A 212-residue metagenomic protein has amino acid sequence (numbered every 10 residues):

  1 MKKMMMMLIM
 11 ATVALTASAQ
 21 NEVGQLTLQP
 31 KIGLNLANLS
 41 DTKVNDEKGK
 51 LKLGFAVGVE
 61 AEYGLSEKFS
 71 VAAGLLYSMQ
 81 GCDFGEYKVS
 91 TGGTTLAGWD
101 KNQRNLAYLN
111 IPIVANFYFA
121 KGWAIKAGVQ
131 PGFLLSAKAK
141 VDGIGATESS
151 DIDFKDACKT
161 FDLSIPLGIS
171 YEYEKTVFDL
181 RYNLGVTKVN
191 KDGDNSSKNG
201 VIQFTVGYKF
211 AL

Functional and structural regions predicted by a protein language model:
M1-L26, K31, V206-L212: Bacterial Sec-dependent N-terminal signal peptides
N21-V23, S66, A120, E174-T176 (+1 more regions): Outer-membrane beta-barrel channels and translocator barrels
P30-L34, F55-L65, L75-Y77, L109-F117 (+4 more regions): Residues on the lipid-exposed face of transmembrane beta-strands in outer-membrane beta-barrel proteins
N38-K52, M79-A107, L134-P166, L184 (+1 more regions): Extracellular/periplasm-exposed beta-strand and loop segments of Gram-negative cell-envelope proteins, dominated by
G193-L212: Long hydrophobic alpha-helical segments typical of transmembrane helices together with their membrane-interfacial
